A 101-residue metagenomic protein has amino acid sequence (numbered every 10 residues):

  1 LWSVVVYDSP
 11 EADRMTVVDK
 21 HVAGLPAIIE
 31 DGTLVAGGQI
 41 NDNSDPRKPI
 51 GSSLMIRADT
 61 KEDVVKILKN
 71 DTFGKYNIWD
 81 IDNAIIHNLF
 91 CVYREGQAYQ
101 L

Functional and structural regions predicted by a protein language model:
L1-L101: Conserved, structured core segments of small domains
